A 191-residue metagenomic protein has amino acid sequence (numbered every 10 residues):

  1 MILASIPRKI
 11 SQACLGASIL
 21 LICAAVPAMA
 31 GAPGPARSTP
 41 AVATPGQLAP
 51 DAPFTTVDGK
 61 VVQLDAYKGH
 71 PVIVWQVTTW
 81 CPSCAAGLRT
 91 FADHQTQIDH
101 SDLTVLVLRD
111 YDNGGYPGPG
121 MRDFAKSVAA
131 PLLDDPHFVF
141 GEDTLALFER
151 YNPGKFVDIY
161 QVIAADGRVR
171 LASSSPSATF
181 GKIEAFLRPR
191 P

Functional and structural regions predicted by a protein language model:
A4-G16: Bacterial N-terminal signal peptides that target proteins for export
A32-L64, A86, D135: N-terminal "domain-start" segment that seeds a small globular fold
H70-P71, A86-R109: Conserved helix-turn-beta segment immediately C-terminal to the redox Cys motif in thioredoxin-like folds
H70-V72, V77-W80, D112, F156: Short pre-active-site segment immediately N-terminal to redox-active cysteine/selenocysteine motifs in thiol-based
Q76-T90: Conserved redox-active cysteine motifs that mediate thiol-disulfide chemistry, especially di-cysteine Cys-X(1-2)-Cys
D102-G118, D134-T144: Thiol-based oxidoreductase modules, predominantly thioredoxin-like and allied folds used for disulfide exchange
R122-I159, A165: Short, internal strand/loop/helix patches that form the active-site neighborhood or redox-interaction surface
F156-P191: Thiol-/selenol-based redox modules, centered on thioredoxin-like and closely related oxidoreductase domains
